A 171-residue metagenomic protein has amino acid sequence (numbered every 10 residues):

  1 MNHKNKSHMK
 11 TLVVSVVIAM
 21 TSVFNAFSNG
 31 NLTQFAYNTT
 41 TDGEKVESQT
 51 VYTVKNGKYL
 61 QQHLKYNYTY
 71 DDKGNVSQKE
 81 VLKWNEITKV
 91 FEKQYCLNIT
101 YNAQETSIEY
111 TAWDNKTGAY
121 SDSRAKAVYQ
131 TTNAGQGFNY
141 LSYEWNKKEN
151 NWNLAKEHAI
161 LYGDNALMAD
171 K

Functional and structural regions predicted by a protein language model:
M1-T33: Bacterial Sec-dependent N-terminal signal peptides
F27-K171: Buried hydrophobic residues that stabilize the cores of well-folded domains
